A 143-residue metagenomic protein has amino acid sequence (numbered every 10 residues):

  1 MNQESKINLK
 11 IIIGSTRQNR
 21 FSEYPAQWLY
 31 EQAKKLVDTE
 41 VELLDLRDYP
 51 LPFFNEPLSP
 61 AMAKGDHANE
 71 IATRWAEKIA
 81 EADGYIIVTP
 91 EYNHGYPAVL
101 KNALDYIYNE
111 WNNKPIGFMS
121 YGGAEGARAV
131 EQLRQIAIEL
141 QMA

Functional and structural regions predicted by a protein language model:
M1-T89, G95-V99: N-terminal beta1-alpha1-beta2 submodule of the flavodoxin-like/Rossmannoid cofactor-binding fold
Q32, L36, I136-A143: Change "in soluble alpha/beta enzymes" to "in soluble alpha/beta proteins
A63-Q141: Helix-loop-strand module that forms the ligand-binding subsite of alpha/beta enzymes
